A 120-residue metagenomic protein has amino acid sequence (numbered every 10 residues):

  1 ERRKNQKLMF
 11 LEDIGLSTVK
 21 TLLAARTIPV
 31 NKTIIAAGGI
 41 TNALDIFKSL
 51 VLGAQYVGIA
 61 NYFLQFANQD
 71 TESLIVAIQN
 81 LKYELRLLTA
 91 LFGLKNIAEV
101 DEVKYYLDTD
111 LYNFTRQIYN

Functional and structural regions predicted by a protein language model:
E1-M9: Short glycine/proline- and charge-enriched loop/turn segments that cap or connect secondary-structure elements
M9-K32, T41-N120: Alpha/beta catalytic cores of nucleotide-metabolism and tRNA/nucleoside-modifying enzymes
